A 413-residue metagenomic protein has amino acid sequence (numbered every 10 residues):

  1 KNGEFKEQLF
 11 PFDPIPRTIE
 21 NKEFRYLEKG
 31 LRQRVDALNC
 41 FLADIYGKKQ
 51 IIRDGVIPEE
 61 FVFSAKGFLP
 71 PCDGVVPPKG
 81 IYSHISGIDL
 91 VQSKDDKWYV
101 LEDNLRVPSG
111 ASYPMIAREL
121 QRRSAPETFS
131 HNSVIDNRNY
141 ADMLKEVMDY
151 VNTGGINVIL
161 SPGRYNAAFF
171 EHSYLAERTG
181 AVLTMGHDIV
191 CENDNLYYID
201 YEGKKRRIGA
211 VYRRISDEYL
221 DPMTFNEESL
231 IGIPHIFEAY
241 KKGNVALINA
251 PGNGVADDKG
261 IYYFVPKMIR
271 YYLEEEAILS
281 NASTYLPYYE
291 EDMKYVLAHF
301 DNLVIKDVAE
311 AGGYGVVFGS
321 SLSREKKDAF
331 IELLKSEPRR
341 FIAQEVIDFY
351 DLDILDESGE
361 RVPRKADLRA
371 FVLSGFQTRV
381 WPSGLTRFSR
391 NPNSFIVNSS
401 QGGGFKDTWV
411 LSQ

Functional and structural regions predicted by a protein language model:
K1-Q413: Preference for protein termini
